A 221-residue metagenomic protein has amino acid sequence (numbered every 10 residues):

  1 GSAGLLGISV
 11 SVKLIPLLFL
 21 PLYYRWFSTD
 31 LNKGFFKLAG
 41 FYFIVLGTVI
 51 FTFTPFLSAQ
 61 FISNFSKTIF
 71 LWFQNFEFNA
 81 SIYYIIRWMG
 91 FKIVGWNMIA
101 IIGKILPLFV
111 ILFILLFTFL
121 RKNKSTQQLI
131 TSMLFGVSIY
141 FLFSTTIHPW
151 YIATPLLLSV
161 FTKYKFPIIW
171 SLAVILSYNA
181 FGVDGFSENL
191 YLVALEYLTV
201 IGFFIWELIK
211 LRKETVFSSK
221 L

Functional and structural regions predicted by a protein language model:
G1-Y23, F135-L142: Membrane-interface alpha helices of multi-pass inner-membrane proteins
L18-G47: Perimembrane helix-loop-helix junctions
L31-G40, L116-M133, K165, S218: Membrane-interface helix-loop-helix junctions at transmembrane boundaries of multi-pass membrane enzymes, predominantly
I44-N75, T154: Transmembrane-lumen/periplasm boundary regions of multi-pass, lipid-linked membrane glycan transferases
L46-P55, G136-T145, L172-D184: Aromatic-anchored segments of alpha-helical transmembrane domains
T48, W72-T146: Aromatic/glycine/proline-enriched transmembrane-helix motif characteristic of membrane-embedded glycan-assembly enzymes
S144-P155, D184-L190: Membrane-interface catalytic loops of GT-C/OST-like multi-pass glycosylation enzymes that act
Y164-L221: Aromatic-enriched
